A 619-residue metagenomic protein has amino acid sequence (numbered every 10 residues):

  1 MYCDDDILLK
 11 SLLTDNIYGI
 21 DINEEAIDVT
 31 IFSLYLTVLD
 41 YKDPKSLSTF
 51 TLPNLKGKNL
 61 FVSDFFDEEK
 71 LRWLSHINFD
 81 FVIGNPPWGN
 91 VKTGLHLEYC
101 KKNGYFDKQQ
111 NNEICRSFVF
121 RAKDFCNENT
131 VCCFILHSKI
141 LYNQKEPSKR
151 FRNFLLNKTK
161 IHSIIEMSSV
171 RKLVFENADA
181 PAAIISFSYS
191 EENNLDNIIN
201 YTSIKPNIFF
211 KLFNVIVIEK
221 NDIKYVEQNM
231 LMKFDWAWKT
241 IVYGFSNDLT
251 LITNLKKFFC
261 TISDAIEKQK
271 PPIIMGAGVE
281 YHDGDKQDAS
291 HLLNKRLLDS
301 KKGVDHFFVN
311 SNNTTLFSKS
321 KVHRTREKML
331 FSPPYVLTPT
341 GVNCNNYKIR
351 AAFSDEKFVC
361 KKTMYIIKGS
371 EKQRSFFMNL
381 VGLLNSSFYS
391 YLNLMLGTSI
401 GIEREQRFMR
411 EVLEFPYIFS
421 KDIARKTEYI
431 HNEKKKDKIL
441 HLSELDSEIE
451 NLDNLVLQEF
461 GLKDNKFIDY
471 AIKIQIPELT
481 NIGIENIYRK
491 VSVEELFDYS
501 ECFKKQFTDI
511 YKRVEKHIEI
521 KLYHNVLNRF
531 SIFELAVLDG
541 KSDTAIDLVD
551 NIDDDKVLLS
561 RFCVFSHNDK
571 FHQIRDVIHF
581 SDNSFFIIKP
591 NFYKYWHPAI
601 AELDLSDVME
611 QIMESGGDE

Functional and structural regions predicted by a protein language model:
M1-N16, V38-K56: Flexible phosphate/Mg2+-sensing switch loops adjacent to catalytic phosphate-binding sites
I17-D21: Conserved SAM-binding motif I beta-strand of class I
I27, Y35, L39-K45, L52-L55 (+4 more regions): Signature of N6-adenine DNA methyltransferases within the class I
T30: Conserved SAM-binding loop
K233-Q373: Polyanion-binding catalytic cores of nucleic-acid enzymes and NTP/SAM-utilizing transferases
F234-Y281, L293, L298-V304, F419-E619: Non-catalytic DNA-recognition/assembly elements of restriction-modification systems
K362-E414, F419-R425, F586-I587, N591-E619: Basic, amphipathic alpha-helical recognition segments used for DNA target recognition
